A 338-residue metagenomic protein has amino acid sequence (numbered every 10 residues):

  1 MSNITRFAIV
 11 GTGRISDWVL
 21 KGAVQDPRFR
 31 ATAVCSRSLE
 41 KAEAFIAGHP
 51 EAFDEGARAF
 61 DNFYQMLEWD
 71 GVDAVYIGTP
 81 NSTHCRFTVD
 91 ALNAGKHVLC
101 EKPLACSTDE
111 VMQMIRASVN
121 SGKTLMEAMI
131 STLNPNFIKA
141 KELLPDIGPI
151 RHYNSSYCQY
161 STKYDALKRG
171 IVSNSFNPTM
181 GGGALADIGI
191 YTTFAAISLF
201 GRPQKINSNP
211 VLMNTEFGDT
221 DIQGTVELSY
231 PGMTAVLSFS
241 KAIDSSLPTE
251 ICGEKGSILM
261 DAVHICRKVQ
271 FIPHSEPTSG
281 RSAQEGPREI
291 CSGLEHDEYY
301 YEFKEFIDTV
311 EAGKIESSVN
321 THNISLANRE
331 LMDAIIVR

Functional and structural regions predicted by a protein language model:
M1, A74-Y76, E305-R338: C-terminal helix-rich "cap/oligomerization" subdomain common to oxidoreductases
M1-A52: N-terminal Rossmann-like dinucleotide-binding module
V19, E55-A117: Beta-loop-alpha module in the N-terminal Rossmann-like domain of NAD(P)-dependent dehydrogenases, especially those
C100, L125-E127, M260: Hydrophobic residues in well-ordered beta-strands that form the structural core
Q113-I130, P149-Y153: Rossmann-fold dehydrogenase core element
S131-I206, N214: Predominantly a Rossmann-like dinucleotide-binding segment in NAD(P)-dependent oxidoreductases
T193-K268, K304-G313: Contiguous beta-strand/loop segments that form the cofactor/metal-binding neighborhood of enzyme cores
I290-K304, N320: Active-site loop of classical SDR/Rossmann-like NAD(P)-dependent oxidoreductases, centered on the catalytic Tyr-X3-Lys
